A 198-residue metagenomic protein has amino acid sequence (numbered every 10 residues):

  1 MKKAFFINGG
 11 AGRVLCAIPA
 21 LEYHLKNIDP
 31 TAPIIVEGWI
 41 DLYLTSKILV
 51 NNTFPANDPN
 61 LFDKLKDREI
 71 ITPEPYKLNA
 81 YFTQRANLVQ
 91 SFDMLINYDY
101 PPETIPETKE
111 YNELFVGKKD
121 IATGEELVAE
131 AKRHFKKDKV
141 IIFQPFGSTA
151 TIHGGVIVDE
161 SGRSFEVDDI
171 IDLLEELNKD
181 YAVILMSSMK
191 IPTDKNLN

Functional and structural regions predicted by a protein language model:
M1-N198: Catalytic machinery of carbohydrate-active enzymes, primarily nucleotide-sugar-dependent glycosyltransferases
